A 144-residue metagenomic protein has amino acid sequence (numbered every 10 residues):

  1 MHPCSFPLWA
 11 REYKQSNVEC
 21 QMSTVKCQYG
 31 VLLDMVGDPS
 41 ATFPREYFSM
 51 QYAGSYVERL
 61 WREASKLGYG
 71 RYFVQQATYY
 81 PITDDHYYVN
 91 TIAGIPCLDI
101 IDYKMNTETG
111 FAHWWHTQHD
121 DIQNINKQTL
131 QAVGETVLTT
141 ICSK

Functional and structural regions predicted by a protein language model:
M1-S55: Acidic/histidine-rich catalytic neighborhood of metal-dependent amide-processing enzymes
Y29, V36-K144: Active-site-adjacent substrate-binding region of metalloamidase/peptidase-like peptide-processing proteins
